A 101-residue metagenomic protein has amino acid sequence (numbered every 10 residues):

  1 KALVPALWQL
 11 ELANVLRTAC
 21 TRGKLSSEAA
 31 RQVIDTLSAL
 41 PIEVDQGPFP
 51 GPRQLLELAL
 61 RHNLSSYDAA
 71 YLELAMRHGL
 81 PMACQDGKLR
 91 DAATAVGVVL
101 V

Functional and structural regions predicted by a protein language model:
K1-H62, E73-H78: PIN-domain endoribonuclease scaffold, especially VapC-family toxins
P5, Y67, Q85: Replace "coordinates the UDP/GDP/TDP-sugar" with "coordinates nucleotide-activated sugar donors
G47, C84-Q85: Short beta-strand and adjacent tight-turn residues that come in two discontinuous sequence segments and form the edges
L64-P81, A92: Acidic, metal-associated active-site segment
K88: Flexible glycine-rich beta->alpha loop in the catalytic core of nucleotide-sugar glycosyltransferases
D91-V101: Short, basic/aromatic-enriched C-terminal tail that caps enzymatic domains
